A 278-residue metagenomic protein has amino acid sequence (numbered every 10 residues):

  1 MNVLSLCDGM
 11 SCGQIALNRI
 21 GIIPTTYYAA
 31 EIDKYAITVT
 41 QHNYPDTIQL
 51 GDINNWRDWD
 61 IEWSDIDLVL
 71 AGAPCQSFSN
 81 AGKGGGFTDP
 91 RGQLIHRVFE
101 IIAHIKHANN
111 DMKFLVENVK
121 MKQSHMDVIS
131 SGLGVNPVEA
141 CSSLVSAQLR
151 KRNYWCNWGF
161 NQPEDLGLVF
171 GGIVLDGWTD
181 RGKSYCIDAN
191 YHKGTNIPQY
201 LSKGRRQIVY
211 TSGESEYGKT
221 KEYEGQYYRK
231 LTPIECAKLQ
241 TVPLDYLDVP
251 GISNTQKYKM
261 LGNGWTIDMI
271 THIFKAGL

Functional and structural regions predicted by a protein language model:
L4-N55: SAM cofactor-binding core of SAM-dependent methyltransferases, primarily the Rossmann-like beta-alpha-beta module
Y35, H192, T266: Conserved Rossmann-like nucleotide-cofactor binding loop
G51, L70-A71: Redox-cofactor binding/interface segments in oxidoreductases and associated redox assembly factors
W56-L68, C75-K221, G225-R229: Class I S-adenosyl-L-methionine
K221, G225-G251: FAD-binding beta-loop-beta segment adjacent to the flavin cofactor pocket
S253-K259: Short pre-catalytic strand/loop immediately N-terminal to key active-site residues, enriched for Gly-Thr
I270: Acidic-aromatic/histidine active-site loop/patch
